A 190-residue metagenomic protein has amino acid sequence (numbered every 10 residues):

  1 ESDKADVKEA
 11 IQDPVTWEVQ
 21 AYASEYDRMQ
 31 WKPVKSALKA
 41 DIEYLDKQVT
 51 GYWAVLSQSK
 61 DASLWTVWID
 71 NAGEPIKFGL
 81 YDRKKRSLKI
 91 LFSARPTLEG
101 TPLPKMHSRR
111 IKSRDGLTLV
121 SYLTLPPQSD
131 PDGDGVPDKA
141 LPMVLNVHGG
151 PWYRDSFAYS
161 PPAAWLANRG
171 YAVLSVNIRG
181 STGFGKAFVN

Functional and structural regions predicted by a protein language model:
E1-W65, D70-E74, L80-K85, T101: Beta-propeller folds
A54-N190: Serine-hydrolase catalytic core recognition
